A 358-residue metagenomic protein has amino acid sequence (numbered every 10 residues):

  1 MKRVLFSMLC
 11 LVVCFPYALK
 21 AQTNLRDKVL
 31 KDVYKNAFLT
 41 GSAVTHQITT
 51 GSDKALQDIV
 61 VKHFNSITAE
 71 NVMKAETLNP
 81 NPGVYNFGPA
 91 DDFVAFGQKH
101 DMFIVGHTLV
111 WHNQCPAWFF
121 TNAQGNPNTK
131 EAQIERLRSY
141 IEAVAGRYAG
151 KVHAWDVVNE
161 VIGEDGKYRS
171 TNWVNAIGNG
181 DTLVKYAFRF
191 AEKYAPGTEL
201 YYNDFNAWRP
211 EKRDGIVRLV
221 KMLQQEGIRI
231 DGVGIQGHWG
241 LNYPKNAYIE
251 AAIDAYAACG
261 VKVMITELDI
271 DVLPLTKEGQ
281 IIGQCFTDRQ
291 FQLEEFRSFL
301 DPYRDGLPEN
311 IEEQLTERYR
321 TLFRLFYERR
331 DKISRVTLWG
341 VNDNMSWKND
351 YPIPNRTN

Functional and structural regions predicted by a protein language model:
M1-L25: Bacterial Sec-dependent N-terminal signal peptides
Q22-S66, P80, A95, K99: N-terminal carbohydrate-binding accessory modules
R26, W118, R147, D156 (+6 more regions): Aromatic-rich peripheral "rim/lid" segments of glycoside hydrolase catalytic domains that contact and position glycan
R26-F38, T45-K54, N172-F296: Noncatalytic carbohydrate-binding groove/subsite architecture in carbohydrate-active enzymes
D27-K28, K62, S66-P80, P89-W208 (+1 more regions): Substrate-binding cleft and catalytic face of glycoside hydrolase catalytic domains, especially the flexible beta-alpha
A37-G41, N65-T68, D101-V105, V152-D156 (+4 more regions): Structural preference for beta-strand elements that scaffold enzyme active sites
H46-H63, A90, I134-A145, E211-L223 (+2 more regions): Short, acidic/polar
V60-S66, N126-E131, A143-H153, K221-G232 (+3 more regions): Structural recognition of alpha->loop->beta junctions
